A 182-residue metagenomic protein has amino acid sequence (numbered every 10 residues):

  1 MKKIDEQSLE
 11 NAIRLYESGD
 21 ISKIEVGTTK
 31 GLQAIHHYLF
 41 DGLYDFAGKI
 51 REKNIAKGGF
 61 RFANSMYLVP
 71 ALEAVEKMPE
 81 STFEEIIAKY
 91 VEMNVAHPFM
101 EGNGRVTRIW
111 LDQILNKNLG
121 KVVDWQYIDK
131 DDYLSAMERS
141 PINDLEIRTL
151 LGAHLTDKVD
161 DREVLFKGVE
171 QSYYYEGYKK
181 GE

Functional and structural regions predicted by a protein language model:
M1-E182: FIC/Doc superfamily catalytic core
